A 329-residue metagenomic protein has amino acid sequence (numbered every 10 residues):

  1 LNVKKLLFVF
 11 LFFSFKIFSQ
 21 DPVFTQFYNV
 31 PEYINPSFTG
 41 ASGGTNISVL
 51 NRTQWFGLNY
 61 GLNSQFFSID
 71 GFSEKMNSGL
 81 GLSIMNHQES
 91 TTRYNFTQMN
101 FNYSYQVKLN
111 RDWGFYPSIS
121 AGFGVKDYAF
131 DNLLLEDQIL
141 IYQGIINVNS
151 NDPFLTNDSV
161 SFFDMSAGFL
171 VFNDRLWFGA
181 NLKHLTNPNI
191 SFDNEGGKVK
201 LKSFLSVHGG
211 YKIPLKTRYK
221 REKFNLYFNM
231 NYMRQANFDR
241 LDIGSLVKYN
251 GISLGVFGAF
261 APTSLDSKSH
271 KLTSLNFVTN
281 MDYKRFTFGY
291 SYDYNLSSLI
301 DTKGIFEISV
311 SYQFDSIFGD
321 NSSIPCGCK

Functional and structural regions predicted by a protein language model:
L1-L6, L109-R111: Positively charged n-region of N-terminal signal peptides that target proteins for export
L1-N2, F13, V49: Short alpha-helical segments used as structural interaction elements across diverse proteins
V3, S19-Q20: Absolute protein N-terminus
K5-F15: Sec-dependent N-terminal signal peptides
Q20-K329: Subset of outer-membrane beta-barrel
